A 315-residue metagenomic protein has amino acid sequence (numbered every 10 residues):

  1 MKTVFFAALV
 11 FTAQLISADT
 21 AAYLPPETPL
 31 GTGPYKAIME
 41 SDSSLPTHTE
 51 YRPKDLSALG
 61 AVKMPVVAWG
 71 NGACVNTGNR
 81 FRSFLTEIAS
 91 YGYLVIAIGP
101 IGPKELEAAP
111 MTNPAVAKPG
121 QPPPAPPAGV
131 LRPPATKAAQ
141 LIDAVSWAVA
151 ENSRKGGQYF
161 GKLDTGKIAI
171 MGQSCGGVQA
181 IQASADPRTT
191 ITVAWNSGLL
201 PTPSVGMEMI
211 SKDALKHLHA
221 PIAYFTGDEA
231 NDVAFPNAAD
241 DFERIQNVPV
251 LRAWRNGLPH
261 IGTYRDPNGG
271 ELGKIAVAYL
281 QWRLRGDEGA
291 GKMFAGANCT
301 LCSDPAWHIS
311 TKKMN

Functional and structural regions predicted by a protein language model:
T12-S17: N-terminal signal peptide c-region/cleavage motif recognized by signal peptidases
D19-V62: N-terminal cap/lid segment of alpha/beta-hydrolase-fold proteins
V62-G72: Short beta-strand element of the alpha/beta-hydrolase
N79-I98: Short amphipathic alpha-helix adjacent to the substrate-entry channel of hydrolases
A115-T165: Alpha/beta-hydrolase active-site loop
S146-H217: Primarily recognizes the serine-hydrolase "nucleophile elbow" in alpha/beta-hydrolase and SGNH/GDSL folds
T190-D266: The feature captures the conserved acid-bearing segment of alpha/beta-hydrolase catalytic domains
G257, D266-N315: Alpha/beta-hydrolase-fold serine-hydrolase catalytic core, especially in secreted/extracellular enzymes
